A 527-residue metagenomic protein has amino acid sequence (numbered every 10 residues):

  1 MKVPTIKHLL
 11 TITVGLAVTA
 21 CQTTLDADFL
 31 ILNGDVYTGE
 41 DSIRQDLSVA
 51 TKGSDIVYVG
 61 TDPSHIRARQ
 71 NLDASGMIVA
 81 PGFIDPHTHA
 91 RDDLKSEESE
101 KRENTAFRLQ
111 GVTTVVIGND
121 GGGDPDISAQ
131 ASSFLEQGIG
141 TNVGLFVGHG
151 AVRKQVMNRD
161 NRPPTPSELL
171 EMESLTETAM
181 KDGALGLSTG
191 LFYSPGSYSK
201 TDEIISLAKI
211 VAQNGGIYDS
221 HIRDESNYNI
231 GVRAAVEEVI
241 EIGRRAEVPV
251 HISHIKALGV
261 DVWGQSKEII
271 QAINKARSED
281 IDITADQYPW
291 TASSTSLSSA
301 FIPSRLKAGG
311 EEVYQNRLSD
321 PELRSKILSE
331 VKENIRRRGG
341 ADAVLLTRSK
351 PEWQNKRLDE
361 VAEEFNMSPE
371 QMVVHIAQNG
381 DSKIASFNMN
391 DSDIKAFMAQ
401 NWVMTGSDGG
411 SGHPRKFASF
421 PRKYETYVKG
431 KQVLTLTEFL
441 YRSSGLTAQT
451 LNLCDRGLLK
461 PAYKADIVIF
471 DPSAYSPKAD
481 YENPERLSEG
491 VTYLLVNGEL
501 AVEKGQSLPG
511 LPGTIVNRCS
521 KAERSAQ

Functional and structural regions predicted by a protein language model:
K2-L10: Bacterial N-terminal signal peptides that target proteins for export
T19-A20: C-terminal motif of bacterial Sec signal peptides marking the signal peptidase cleavage site
T23-L30, V36-G82, D480: Histidine-rich, glycine-flanked metal-binding segment
V36-S48, D359, I384-I394, K431 (+2 more regions): Acidic, glycine-enriched loop/beta-strand segments at the rims of small-molecule binding/catalytic pockets
A74-V79, F83-T189, A208-K209, Q213-I217 (+2 more regions): Divalent-metal coordination cores built from histidine and acidic residues
F146-V147, A151, Q155-P166, M172-Y193 (+3 more regions): Active-site neighborhoods of metal-dependent hydrolases
T178, A184-E237: Divalent metal-binding pocket/active-site signature
G309, V313-N316, D320, K395-W402 (+3 more regions): C-terminal cap of metal-dependent C-N hydrolases
